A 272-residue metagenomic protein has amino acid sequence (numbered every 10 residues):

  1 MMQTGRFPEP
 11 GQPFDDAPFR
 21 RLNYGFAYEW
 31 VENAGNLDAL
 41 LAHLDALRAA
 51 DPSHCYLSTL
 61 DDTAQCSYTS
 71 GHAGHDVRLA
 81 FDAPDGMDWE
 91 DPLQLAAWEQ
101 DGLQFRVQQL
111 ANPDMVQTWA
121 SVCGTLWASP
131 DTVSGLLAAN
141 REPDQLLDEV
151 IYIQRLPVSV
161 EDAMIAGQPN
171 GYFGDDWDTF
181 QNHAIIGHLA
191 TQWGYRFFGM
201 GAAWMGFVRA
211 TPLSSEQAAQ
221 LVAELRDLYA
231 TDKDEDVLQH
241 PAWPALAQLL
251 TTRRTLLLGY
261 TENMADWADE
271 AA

Functional and structural regions predicted by a protein language model:
M2-A163: Extended, low-hydrophobicity segments enriched in charged/polar residues
G5-R20, L189, L250-T255, M264-A272: Intrinsically disordered, low-complexity, charge-rich terminal extensions of nucleic-acid-associated complexes
V31, P169-F180, P212: Generic amphipathic alpha-helical segments used as scaffolds and interaction surfaces in large, multi-domain proteins
P157-D175: Short glycine-/aliphatic-rich beta-strand segments at the starts of folded cytosolic domains
D176-T191: Short amphipathic alpha-helix segments
F180-H183, A203-A272: Alpha-helical oligomerization segments
R196-G201: Short beta-strand
